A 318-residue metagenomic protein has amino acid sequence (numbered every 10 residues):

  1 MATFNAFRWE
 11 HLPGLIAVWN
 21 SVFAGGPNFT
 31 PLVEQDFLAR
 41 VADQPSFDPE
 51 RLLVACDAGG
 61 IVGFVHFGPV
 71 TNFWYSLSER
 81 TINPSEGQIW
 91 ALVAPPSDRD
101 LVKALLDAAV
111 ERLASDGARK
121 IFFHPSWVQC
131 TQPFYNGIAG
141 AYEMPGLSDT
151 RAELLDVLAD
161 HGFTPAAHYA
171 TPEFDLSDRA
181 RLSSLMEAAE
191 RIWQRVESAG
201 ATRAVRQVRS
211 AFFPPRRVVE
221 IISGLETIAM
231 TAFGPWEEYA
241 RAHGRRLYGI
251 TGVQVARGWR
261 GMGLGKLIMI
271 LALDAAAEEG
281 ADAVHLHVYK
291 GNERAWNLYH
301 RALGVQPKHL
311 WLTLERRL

Functional and structural regions predicted by a protein language model:
A2-A17, L176-D178, Q194-V205: A short beta-loop-alpha structural element at the N-terminal edge of CoA-dependent acyl/N-acetyltransferase catalytic
F23-R40, R191-V205: Conserved GNAT-fold acetyl-CoA-binding loop/helix
V41-A58, G63, W74, R209-E220 (+2 more regions): A short helix-loop-beta-strand connector motif used in the catalytic cores of GNAT acetyltransferases and, in some
T81-I82, Q88-D100, P125-Q129, G252-R260: A short, internal acetyl-CoA/4′-phosphopantetheine-binding micro-motif in the GNAT/acyltransferase core
D98-A114, V255, G261-D274, E278 (+1 more regions): Conserved acetyl-CoA-binding loop-helix of GNAT-fold acetyltransferases
L113-C130, Y135-N136, G140-P145, A276-H287: Conserved GNAT acetyl-CoA-binding A-motif
C130-P165, K266, K290-H309: Conserved active-site alpha-helix within GNAT-family acetyltransferase domains
T150-T164, A170-A189, Y289-N292, H309-L318: C-terminal "cap" of GNAT-fold acetyltransferases
